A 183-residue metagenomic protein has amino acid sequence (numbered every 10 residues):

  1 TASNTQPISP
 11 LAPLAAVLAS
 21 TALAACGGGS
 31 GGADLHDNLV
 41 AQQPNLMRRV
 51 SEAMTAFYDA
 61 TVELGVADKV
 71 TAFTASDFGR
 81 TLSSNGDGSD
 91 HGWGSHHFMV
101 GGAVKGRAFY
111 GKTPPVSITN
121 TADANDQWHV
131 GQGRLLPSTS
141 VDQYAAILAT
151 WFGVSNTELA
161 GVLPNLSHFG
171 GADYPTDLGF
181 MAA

Functional and structural regions predicted by a protein language model:
A2-L14: Bacterial N-terminal signal peptides that target proteins for export
L14-A15, N85: Generic detector of short alpha-helix boundary/capping microenvironments and adjacent low-complexity segments
A16-G32: Bacterial Sec-dependent N-terminal signal peptides
A33-A183: Feature marks hydrolase-like catalytic cores characterized by long aromatic- and Gly/Pro-rich stretches
